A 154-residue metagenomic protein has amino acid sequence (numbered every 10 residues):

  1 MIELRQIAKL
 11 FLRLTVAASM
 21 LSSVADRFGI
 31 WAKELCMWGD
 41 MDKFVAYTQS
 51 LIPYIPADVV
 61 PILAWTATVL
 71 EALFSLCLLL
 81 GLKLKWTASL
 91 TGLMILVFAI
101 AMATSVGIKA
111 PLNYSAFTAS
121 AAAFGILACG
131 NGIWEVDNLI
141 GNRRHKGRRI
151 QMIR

Functional and structural regions predicted by a protein language model:
M1-W38, S50-V69, L80-R154: Extended, low-polarity transmembrane helix blocks
G39, K43-V45: Short, surface-exposed acidic-centric catalytic microdomains
Y47, L70-S75: Core segments of transmembrane alpha-helices that mediate helix-helix packing or line hydrophobic substrate/ligand
